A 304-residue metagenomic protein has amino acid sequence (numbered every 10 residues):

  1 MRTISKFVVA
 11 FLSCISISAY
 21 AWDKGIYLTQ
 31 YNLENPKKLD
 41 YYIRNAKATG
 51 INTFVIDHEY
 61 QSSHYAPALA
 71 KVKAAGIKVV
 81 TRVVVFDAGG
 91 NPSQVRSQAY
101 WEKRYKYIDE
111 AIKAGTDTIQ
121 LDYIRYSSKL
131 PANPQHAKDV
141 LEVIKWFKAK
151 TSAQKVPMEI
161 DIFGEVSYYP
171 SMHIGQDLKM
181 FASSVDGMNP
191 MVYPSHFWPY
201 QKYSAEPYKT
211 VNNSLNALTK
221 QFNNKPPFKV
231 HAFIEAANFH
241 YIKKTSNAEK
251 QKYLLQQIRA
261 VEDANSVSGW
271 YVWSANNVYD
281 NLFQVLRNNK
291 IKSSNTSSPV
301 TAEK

Functional and structural regions predicted by a protein language model:
Y20-A46, A237: Boundary/entry segment of secreted carbohydrate-active catalytic domains
G25, N35-K37, Y65-A74, K78-A114 (+1 more regions): Active-site-adjacent "subsite" loops/lids of carbohydrate-active enzymes
K37-S62, E110-Q120, G187, V261-W270: Catalytic domains of carbohydrate-active enzymes, especially glycoside hydrolases
Y41-A46, T53-D87, K129-I160: Aromatic-lined substrate-binding rim segments of carbohydrate-active enzymes
I56-E59, I160, I174-K209, S266-V267 (+1 more regions): Aromatic- and acid-rich polysaccharide-binding/catalytic face of secreted or lumenal carbohydrate-active enzymes
V80-V83, D139-G175, V211, K225-F239 (+1 more regions): Aromatic-lined carbohydrate-recognition surfaces of secreted/lumenal glycan-active proteins
K103-Q135: Active-site groove signature of glycoside hydrolases
P190-Y193, F228-E303: Substrate-binding cleft of secreted/luminal carbohydrate-active enzymes
